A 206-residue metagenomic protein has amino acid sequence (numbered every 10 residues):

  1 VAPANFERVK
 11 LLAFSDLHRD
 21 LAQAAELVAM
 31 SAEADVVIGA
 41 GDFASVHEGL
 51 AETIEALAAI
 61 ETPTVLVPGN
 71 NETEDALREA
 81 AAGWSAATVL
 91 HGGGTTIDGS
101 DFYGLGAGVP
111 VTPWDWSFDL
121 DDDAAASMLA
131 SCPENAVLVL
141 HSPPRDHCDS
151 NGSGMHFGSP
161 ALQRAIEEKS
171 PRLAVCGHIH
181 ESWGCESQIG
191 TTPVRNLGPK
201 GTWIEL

Functional and structural regions predicted by a protein language model:
N5-R8, G94-D98, S117, P160-R172 (+1 more regions): Binuclear metal-dependent phosphoesterase catalytic core
F14-I97, L197-K200: Core catalytic region of metal-dependent phosphoesterases/phosphodiesterases, especially metallo-beta-lactamase-like
D16, V37, D42, G69 (+6 more regions): Divalent metal-coordination and catalytic microenvironments
H18-Q23, A44-G49, N70-R78, T96 (+4 more regions): Active-site environment of divalent metal-dependent phosphoester hydrolases
R19, E72-A161: Conserved catalytic scaffold of divalent metal-dependent phosphoesterases
E26-L27, E52-A56, I60, A125-M128 (+1 more regions): A general structural detector for well-ordered alpha-helical segments in enzyme core domains, enriched
A32-V37, P133-N135, S170: Short acidic/histidine-rich motifs immediately flanking catalytic phosphotransfer sites in two-component signaling
P63-V65, T88, D101, N135-V137 (+2 more regions): Proline-centered loop/turn at the N-terminus of a beta-strand
